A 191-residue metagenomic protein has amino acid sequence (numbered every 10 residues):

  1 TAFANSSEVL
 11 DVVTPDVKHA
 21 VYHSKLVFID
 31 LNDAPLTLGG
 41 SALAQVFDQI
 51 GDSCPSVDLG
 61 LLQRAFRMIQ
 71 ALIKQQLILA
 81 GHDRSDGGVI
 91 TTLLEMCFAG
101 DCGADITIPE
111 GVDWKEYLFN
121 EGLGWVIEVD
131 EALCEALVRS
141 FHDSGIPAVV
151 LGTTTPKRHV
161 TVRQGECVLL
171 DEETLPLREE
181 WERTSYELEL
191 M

Functional and structural regions predicted by a protein language model:
T1, D52-C54, L61, F66 (+1 more regions): Glycine-/charge-enriched secondary-structure boundary and capping motifs
T1-P35, V150-H159: Glycine-rich anion-binding loops of enzyme active sites
E8-V9, G39, W114-K115: Glycine-rich, flexible loop/turn motifs
V9, A34-T37, C167-E172: Short, surface-exposed beta-strand/loop "edge" segments at domain boundaries and coil↔beta transitions
P15-D16, S41-A42, E95-M96: Short, glycine/charged-enriched secondary-structure capping and boundary segments
T37-L38, L137: Short glycine-/acidic-enriched loop or helix-start segments at secondary-structure transitions that form or flank
G39-C54: Gly-rich Lys/Arg/Thr-decorated short loops/hinges at beta-loop-alpha junctions or inter-strand turns that position
